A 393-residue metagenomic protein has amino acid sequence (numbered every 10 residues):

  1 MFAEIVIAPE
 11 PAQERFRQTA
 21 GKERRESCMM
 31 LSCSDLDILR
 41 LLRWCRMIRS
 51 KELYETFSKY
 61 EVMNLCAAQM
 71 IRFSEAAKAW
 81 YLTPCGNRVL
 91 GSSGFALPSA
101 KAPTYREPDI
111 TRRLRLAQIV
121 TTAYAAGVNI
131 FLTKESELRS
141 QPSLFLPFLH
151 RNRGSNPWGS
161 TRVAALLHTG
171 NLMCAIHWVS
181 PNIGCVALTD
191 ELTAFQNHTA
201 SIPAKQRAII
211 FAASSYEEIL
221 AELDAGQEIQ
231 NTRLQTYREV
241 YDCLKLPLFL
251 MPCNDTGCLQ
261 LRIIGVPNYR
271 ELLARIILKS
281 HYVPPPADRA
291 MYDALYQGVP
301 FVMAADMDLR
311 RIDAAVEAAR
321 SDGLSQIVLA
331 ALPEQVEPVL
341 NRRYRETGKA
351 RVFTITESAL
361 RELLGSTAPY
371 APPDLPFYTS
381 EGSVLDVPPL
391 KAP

Functional and structural regions predicted by a protein language model:
F2-L36, R106-I110: Short alpha-helical segments that sit at the start of domains
E4-Q13, A117-P393: Electrostatic, structured charged patches in enzyme active sites and in nucleic-acid/phosphate-binding
C28-K51: Short amphipathic alpha-helical interface segments
D37, L65-A67, A77-A79: Terminal low-complexity, intrinsically disordered regions
R43, A100-A117: A short, highly charged nucleic-acid-interacting micro-segment common to nuclease and nuclease-linked defense proteins
S50, Y54-E55, W80: TRNA-binding/sensing appendages of the translation machinery
Y54-F73: Short amphipathic alpha-helical interaction segments
R72-P98: Accessory beta->alpha helical hairpin/"wing" motif in late/C-terminal subdomains of nucleic-acid enzymes
